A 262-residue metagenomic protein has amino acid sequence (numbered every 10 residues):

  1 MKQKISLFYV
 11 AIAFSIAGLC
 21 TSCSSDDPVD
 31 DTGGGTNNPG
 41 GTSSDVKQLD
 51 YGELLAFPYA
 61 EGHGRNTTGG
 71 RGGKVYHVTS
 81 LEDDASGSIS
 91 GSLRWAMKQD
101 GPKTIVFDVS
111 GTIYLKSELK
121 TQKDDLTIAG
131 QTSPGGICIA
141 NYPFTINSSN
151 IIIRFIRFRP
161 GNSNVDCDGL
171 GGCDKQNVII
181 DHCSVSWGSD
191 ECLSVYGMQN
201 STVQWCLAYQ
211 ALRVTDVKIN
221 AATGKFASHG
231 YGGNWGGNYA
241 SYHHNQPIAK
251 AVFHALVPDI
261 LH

Functional and structural regions predicted by a protein language model:
M1-T21: Sec-dependent bacterial lipoprotein signal peptides
I16-L49: Bacterial Sec-dependent N-terminal signal peptides
L55-I105: Acidic Gly/Asp/Thr-rich repetitive segments characteristic of extracellular carbohydrate-active and adhesion proteins
E82-D83, S110-T112, S133-P134: Acidic glycine-/aspartate-rich tracts in secreted/extracellular proteins
S90-G101, I113-T127, G135-F155, P160-Q176 (+1 more regions): Extracellular beta-strand-rich solenoid/capping regions of secreted or surface-exposed proteins that bind or remodel
D108, S194, N234: A cross-family glycoside hydrolase active-site/sugar-binding cleft signature
D125, G130-Q131, S149-P160, D174-W187 (+1 more regions): Right-handed parallel beta-helix
